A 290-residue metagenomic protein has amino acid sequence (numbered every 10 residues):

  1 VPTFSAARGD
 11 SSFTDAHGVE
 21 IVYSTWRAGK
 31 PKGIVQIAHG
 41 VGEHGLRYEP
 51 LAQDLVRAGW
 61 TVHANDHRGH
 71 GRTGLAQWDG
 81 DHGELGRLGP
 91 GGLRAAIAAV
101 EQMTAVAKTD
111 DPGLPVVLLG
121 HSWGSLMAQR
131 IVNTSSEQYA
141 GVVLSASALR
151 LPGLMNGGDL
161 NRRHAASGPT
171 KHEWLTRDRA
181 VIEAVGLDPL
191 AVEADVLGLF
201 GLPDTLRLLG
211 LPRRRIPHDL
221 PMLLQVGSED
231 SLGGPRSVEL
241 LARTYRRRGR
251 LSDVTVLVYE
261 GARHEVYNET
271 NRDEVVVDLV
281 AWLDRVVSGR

Functional and structural regions predicted by a protein language model:
K32-G40: Short beta-strand element of the alpha/beta-hydrolase
H39-E43, S122, S228-E229: Active-site glycine-rich loops that stabilize anionic/oxyanionic intermediates across multiple enzyme folds
A52-H82: Conserved alpha/beta-hydrolase
L85-T109: Alpha/beta-hydrolase active-site loop
L119-L199: Alpha/beta-hydrolase-fold enzymes
L224-V226: Short beta-strand/loop motif that positions the catalytic acidic residue of the alpha/beta-hydrolase fold
S231-L240: Conserved alpha/beta-hydrolase "acid-adjacent" motif
D253-R290: Catalytic active-site module of serine/aspartate enzymes centered on a nucleophile-bearing elbow/loop
